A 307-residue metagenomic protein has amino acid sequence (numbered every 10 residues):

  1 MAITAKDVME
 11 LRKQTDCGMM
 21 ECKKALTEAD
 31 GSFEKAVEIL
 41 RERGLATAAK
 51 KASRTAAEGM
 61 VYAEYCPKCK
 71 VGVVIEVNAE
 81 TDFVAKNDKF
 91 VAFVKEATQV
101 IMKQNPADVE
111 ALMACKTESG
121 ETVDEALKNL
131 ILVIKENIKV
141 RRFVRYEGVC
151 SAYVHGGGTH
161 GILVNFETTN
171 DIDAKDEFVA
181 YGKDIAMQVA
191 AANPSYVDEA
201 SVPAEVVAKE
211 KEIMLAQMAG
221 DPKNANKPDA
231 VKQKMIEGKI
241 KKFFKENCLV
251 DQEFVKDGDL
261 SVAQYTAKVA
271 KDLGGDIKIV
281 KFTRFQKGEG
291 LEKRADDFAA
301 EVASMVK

Functional and structural regions predicted by a protein language model:
A2-K307: N-terminal assembly/interaction segments in proteins that build large macromolecular machines
